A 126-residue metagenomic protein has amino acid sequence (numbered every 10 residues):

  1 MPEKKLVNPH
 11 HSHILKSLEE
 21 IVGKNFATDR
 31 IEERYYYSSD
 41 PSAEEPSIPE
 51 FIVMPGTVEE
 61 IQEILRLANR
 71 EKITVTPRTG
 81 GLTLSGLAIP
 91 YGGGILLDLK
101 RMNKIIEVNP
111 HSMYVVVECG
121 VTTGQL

Functional and structural regions predicted by a protein language model:
M1-R66, R70, L82-M113: N-terminal flexible segment immediately upstream of the FAD-binding catalytic core in FAD-dependent oxidoreductases
E107-H111, C119-L126: Hydrophobic, small-residue-rich alpha-helical packing segments that form membrane-like cores
